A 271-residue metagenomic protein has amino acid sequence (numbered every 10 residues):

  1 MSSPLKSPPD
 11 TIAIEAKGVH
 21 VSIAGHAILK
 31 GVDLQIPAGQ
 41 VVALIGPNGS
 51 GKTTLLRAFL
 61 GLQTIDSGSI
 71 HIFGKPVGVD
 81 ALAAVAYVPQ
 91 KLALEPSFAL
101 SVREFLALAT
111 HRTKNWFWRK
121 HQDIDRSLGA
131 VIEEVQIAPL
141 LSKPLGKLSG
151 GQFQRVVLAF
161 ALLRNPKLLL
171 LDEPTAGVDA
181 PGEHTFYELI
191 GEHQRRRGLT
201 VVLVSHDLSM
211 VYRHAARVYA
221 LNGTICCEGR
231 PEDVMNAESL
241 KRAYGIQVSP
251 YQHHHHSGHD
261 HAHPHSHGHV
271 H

Functional and structural regions predicted by a protein language model:
I45-P47: The feature captures the beta-strand-to-loop junction immediately N-terminal to the Walker
L60: Helix-to-loop junction immediately C-terminal to a conserved catalytic motif
G68-A81, V85: Conserved ABC transporter NBD signature motif
H121-L140: Conserved ABC ATPase "signature" region
P144-L148: Conserved ABC ATPase signature
L169-E173: Catalytic Walker B motif of ABC-type/P-loop ATPase nucleotide-binding domains
S205-H206: H-loop/switch region of ABC-family ATPase nucleotide-binding domains
